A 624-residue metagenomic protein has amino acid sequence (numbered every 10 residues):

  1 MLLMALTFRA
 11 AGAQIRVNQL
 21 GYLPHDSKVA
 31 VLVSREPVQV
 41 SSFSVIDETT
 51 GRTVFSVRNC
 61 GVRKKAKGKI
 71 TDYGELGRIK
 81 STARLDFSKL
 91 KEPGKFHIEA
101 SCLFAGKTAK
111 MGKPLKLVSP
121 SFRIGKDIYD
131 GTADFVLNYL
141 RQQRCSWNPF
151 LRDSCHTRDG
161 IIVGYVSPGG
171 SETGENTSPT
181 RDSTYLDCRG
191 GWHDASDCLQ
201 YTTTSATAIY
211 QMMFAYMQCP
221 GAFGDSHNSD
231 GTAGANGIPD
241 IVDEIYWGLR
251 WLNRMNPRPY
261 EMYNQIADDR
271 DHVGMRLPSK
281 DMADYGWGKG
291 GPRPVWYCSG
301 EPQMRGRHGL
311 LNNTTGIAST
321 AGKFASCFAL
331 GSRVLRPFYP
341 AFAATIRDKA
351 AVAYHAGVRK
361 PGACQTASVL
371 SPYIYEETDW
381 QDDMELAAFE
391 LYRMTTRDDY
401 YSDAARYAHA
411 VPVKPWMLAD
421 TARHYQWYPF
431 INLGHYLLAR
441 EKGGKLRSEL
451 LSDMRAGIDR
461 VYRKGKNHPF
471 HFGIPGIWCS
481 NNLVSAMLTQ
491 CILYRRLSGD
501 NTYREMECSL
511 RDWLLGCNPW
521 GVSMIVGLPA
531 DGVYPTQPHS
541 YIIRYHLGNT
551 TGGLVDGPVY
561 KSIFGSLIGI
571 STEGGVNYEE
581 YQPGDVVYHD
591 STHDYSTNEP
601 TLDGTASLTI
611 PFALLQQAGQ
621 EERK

Functional and structural regions predicted by a protein language model:
M1-A13: Bacterial Sec-dependent N-terminal signal peptides
A13-L20: Short, compositionally biased P/S/T/A/G/V-rich stretches that sit at domain boundaries
L20-A105, M111-P114, N138-A206, Y210 (+7 more regions): Aromatic (Trp/Tyr) and acidic
S121-D127: Short beta-strand edge segments in extracellular beta-sheet folds
D230-I241: Acidic, glycine-anchored loop motifs typical of Ca2+
P239, Q303-A353, K360: A conserved hydrophobic secondary-structure block that centers on an alpha-helix together with its immediately flanking
D240-I266: Carboxylate/His-rich catalytic cores and anion/metal-binding grooves
H409-M417, T421: Solenoid-like repeat scaffolds
